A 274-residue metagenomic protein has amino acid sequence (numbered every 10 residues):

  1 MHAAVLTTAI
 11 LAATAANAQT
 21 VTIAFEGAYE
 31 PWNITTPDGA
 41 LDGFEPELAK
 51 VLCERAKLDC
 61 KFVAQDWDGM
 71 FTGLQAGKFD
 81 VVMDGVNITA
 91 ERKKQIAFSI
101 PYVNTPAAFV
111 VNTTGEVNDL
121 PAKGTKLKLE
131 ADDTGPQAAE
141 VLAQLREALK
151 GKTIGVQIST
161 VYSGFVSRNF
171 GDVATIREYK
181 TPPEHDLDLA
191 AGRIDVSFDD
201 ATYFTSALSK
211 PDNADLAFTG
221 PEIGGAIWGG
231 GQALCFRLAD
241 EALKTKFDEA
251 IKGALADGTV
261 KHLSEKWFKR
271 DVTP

Functional and structural regions predicted by a protein language model:
L11-T20: Sec/Tat signal peptide C-region and signal peptidase I cleavage site
T22, A76, D80-V81, D195-V196: Short, Asp-centered acidic motifs that coordinate Mg2+ and/or phosphate in catalytic or ligand-binding sites
G27, N104-A108, A201, L208-D248 (+1 more regions): Periplasmic-binding protein-like
G27-E30, L41-E54, V111-V173, R177 (+1 more regions): Bilobed "Venus flytrap"/periplasmic-binding protein-like clamshell domains and structurally analogous long
E47-A56, T113-P136, W228-R270: Extended ligand-binding regions for polar small-molecule ligands
K50, E54, D59-R146, D215-I227: Acidic, polar ligand-binding/catalytic clefts
D59-D66, V156, A174-T181: Short beta-strand-to-loop elements that line the ligand-binding cleft of bilobed periplasmic-binding protein-like
D68-T72, G85-K94, G164-N169, P183 (+2 more regions): A ligand-binding cleft/hinge motif common to bilobed small-molecule-binding domains
